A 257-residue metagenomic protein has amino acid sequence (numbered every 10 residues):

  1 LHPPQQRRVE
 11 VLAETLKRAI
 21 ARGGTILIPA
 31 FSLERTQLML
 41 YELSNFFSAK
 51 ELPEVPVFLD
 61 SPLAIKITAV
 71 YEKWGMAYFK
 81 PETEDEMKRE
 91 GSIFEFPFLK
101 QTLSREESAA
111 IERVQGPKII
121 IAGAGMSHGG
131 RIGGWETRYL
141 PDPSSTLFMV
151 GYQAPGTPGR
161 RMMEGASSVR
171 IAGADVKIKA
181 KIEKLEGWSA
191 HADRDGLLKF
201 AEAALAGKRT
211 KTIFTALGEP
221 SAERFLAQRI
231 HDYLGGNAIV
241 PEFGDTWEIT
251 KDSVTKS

Functional and structural regions predicted by a protein language model:
L1-S257: Acidic/His-rich, metal-assisted hydrolase cores and their charged scaffolds
